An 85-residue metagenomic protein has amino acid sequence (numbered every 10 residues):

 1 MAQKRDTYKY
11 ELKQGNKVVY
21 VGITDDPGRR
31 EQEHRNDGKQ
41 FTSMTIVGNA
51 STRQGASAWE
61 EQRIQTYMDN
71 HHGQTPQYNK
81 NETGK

Functional and structural regions predicted by a protein language model:
A2-K85: Structure-specific nucleic-acid interaction/processing domains
